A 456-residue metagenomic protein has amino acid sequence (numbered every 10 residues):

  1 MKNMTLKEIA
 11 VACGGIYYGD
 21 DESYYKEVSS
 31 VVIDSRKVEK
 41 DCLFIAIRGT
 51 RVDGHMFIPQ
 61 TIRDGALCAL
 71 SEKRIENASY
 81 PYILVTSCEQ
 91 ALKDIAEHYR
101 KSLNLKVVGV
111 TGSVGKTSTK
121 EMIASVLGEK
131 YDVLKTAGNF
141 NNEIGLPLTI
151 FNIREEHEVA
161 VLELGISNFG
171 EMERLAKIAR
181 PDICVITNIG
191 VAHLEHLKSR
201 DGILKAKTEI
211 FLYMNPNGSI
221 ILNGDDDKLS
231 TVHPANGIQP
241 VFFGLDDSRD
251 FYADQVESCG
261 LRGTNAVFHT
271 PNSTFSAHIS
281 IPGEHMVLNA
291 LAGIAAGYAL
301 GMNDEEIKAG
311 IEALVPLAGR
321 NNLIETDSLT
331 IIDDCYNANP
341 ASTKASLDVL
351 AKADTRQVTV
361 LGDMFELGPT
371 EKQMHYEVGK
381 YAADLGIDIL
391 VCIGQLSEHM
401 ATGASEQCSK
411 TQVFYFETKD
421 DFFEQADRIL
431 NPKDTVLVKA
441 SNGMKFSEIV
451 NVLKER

Functional and structural regions predicted by a protein language model:
M1-D94, Y252, D354-T355, Y381 (+2 more regions): N-terminal leader/targeting and accessory segments in enzymes
E8-V11, A91-G224, K228-I238, R428 (+1 more regions): Phosphate-binding loop of NTP-binding sites
A12-C13, S71, I75-A78, V185-I331 (+4 more regions): Acidic, Mg2+-coordinating active-site environments of NTP-dependent enzymes
S35-A46, V133, F151-A160, L347-G368: Mobile, glycine- and charge-enriched loop segments and immediately flanking short secondary-structure elements within
R51, L317, C335, N339-C408: Active-site beta-alpha connecting loops in nucleotide-dependent enzymes
E72, L105-V108, L134, V185-V191 (+6 more regions): Short beta-strands and strand-loop turn motifs
V110, A318-R320, G443, S447-N451: ATP-dependent carboxylate/acyl-activation modules
